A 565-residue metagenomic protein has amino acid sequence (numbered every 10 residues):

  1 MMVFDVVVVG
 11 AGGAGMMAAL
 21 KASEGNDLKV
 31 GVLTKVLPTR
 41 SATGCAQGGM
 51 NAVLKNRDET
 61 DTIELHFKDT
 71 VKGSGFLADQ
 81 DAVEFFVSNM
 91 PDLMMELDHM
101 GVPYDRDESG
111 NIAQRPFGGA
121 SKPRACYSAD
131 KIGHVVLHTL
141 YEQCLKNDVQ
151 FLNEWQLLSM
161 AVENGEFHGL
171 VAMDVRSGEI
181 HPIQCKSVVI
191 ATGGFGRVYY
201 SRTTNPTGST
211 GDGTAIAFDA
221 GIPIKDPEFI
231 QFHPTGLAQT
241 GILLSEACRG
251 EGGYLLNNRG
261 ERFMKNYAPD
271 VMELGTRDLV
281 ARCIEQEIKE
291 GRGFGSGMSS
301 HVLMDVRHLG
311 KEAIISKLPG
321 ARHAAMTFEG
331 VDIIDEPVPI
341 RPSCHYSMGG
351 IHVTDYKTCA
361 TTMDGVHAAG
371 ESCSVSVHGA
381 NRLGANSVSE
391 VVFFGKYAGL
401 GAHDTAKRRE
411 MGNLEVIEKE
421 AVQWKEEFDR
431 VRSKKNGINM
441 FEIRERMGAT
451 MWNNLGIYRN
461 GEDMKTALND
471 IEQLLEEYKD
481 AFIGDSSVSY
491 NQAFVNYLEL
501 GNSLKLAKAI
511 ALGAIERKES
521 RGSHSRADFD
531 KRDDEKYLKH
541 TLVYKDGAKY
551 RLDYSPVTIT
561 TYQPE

Functional and structural regions predicted by a protein language model:
M1-F4, K21, L28-K29, L37-P38 (+11 more regions): Glycine- and aromatic-enriched mobile tails/lids
V6-V32: N-terminal Rossmann-like FAD-binding beta1-loop-alpha1 element of flavoenzymes
V8, G12-A14, L37, K131 (+1 more regions): Residue-level detector of alpha-helix initiation sites
P38, I216, I222-E336, G401-K407 (+2 more regions): An anion/pyrophosphate-binding glycine-rich loop and adjacent beta-alpha core in soluble alpha-beta enzymes
A52-F86: Glycine-rich active-site loop/strand segments that organize a redox cofactor
L93, H99-E179, Q184, A191 (+3 more regions): Conserved redox-cofactor binding core of oxidoreductases
S159-S177, P182, V331-V377: FAD-site-proximal beta/loop scaffold in flavoenzymes
S187-I242, H378, G384-G401: Glycine-rich loop(s) and the adjacent beta-strand/alpha-helix scaffold that form part
